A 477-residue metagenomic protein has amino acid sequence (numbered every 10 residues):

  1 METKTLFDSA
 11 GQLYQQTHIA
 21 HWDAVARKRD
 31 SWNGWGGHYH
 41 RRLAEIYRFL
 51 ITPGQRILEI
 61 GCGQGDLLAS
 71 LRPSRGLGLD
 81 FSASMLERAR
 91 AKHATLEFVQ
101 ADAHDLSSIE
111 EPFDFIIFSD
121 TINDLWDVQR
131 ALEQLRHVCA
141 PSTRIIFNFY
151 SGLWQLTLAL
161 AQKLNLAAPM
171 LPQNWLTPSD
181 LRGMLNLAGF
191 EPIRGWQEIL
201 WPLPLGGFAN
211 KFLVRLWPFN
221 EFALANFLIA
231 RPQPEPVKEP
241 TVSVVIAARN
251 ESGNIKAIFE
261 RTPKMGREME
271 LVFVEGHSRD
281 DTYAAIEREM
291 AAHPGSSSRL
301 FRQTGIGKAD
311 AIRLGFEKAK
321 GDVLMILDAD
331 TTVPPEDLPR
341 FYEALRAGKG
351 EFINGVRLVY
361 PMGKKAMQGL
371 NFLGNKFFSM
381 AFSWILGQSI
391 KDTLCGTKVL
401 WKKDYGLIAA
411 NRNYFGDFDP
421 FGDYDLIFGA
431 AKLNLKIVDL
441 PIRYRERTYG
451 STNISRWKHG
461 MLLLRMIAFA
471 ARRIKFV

Functional and structural regions predicted by a protein language model:
E2-T5, N210, V214-V242, I246 (+4 more regions): Hydrophobic helical membrane-anchoring modules
E2-T52: Conserved class I S-adenosyl-L-methionine
G63-D105: Class I SAM-dependent methyltransferase SAM/SAH-binding core
V99, Y283-K318: Conserved donor nucleotide-binding strand/loop of the catalytic core
I117: A conserved beta-strand element that flanks and buttresses the S-adenosyl-L-methionine
Q129-R144: A short glycine-rich, Lys/Arg-flanked "PGG" loop and its adjoining helix->strand segment in the class I
W154-P169, N174, Q303-K318, I326 (+3 more regions): Acceptor/aglycone-binding surface of glycosyltransferases and processive sugar-polymer synthases
E275-A284: A conserved acidic beta->alpha catalytic loop
